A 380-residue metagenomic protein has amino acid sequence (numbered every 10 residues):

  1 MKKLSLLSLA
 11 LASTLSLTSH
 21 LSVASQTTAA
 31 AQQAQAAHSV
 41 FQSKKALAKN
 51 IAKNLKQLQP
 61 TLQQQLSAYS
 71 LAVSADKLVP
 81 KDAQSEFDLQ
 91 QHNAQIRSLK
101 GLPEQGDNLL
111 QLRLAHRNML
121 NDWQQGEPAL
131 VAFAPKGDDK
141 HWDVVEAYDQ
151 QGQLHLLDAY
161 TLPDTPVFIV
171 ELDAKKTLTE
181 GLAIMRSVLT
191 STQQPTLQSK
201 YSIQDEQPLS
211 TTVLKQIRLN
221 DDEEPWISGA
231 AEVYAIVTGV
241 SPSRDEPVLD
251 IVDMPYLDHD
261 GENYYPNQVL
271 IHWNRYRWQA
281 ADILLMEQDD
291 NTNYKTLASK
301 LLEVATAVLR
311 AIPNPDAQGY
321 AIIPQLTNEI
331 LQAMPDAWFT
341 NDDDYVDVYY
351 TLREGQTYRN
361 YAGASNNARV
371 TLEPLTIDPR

Functional and structural regions predicted by a protein language model:
M1-S8: Bacterial N-terminal signal peptides that target proteins for export
T27-P208: Long, charge-dense tracts
D205-I227: Short amphipathic, basic-aromatic surface patches that mediate peripheral association with negatively charged
A235, Y265-A307: Eukaryotic beta-sheet cores, primarily in C2 and C2-like/PH beta-sandwich modules
T238, P242-A280: Peripheral membrane lipid-binding modules
E303-Q325: Short hydrophobic membrane-inserting alpha-helices and related fusion/pore-forming segments
A321-T371: Membrane-engaging insertion elements
